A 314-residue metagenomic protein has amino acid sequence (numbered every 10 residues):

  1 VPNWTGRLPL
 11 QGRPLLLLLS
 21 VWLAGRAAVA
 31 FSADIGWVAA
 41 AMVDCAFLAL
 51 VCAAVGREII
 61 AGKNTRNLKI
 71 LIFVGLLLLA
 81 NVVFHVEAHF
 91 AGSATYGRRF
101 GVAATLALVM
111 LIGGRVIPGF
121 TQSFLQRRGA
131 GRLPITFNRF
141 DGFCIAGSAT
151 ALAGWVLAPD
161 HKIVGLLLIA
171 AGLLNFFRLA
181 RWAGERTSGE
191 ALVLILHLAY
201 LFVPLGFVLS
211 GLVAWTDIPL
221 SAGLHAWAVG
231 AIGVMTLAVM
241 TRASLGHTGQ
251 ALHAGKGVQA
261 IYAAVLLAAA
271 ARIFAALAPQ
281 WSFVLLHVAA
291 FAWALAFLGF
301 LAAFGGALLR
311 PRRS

Functional and structural regions predicted by a protein language model:
V1-S314: Hydrophobic alpha-helical transmembrane segments of multi-pass integral membrane proteins
